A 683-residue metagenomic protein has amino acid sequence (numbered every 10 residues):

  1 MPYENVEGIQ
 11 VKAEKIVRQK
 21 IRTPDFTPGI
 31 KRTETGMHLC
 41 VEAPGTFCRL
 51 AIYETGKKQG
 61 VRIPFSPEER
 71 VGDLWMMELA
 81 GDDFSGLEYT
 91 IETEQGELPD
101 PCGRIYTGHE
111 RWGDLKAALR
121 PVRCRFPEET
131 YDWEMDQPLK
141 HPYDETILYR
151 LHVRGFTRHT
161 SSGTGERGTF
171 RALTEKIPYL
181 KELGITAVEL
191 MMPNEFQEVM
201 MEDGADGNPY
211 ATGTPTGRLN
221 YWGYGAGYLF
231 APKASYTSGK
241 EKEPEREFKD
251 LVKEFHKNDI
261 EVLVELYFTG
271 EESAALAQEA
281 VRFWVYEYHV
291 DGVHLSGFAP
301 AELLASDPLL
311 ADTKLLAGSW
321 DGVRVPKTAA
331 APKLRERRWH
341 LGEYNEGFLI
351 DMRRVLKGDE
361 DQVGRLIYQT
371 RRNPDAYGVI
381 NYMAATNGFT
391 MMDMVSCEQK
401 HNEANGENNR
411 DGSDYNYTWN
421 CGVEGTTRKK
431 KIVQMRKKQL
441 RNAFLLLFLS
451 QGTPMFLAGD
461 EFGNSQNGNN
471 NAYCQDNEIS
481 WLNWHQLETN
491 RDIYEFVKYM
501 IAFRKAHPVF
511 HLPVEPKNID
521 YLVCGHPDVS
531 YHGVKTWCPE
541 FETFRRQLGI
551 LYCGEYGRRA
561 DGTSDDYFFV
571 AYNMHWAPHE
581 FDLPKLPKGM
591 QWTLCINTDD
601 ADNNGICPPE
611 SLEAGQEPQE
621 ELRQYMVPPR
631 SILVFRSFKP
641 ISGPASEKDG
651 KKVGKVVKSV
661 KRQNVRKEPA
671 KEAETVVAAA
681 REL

Functional and structural regions predicted by a protein language model:
P2-Y149, R154, E175, L180 (+5 more regions): Carbohydrate-interacting/catalytic domains
P101-C102, T160-T164, E198-G204, P326-A329 (+4 more regions): Short, solvent-exposed loop/turn and secondary-structure capping segments
W112, K116-R120, H289, A301 (+6 more regions): Conserved alpha/beta catalytic core and glycan-binding cleft of carbohydrate-active enzymes
I147-Y149, V188-L190, V262-V264, V293 (+2 more regions): Hydrophobic faces of well-ordered beta-strands that scaffold small-molecule active sites in alpha/beta enzyme cores
R154-V188: A conserved hydrophobic secondary-structure block that centers on an alpha-helix together with its immediately flanking
S162-T169, M200-K257, F268-E287, A404-G425 (+1 more regions): Aromatic- and acidic-residue-enriched carbohydrate-binding clefts of CAZyme catalytic domains
K181-R218, G388, S396-K400: Carboxylate/His-rich catalytic cores and anion/metal-binding grooves
R246-E247, E254-V325: Active-site neighborhood of glycoside hydrolase catalytic domains
